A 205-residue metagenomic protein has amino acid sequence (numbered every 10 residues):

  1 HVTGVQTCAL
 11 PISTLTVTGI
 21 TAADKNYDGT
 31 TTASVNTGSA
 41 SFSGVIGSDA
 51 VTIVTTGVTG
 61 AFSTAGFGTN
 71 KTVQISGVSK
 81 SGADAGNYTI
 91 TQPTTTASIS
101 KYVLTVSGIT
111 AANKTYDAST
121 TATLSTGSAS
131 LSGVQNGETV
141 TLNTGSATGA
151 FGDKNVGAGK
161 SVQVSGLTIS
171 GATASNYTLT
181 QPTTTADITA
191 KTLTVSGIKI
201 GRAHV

Functional and structural regions predicted by a protein language model:
H1-A9, A203-H204: Single conserved hydrophobic/aromatic residue that forms the stacking wall/gate of nucleotide- or nucleobase-binding
A9-R202: Short loop/turn motifs that initiate or flank beta-strands
